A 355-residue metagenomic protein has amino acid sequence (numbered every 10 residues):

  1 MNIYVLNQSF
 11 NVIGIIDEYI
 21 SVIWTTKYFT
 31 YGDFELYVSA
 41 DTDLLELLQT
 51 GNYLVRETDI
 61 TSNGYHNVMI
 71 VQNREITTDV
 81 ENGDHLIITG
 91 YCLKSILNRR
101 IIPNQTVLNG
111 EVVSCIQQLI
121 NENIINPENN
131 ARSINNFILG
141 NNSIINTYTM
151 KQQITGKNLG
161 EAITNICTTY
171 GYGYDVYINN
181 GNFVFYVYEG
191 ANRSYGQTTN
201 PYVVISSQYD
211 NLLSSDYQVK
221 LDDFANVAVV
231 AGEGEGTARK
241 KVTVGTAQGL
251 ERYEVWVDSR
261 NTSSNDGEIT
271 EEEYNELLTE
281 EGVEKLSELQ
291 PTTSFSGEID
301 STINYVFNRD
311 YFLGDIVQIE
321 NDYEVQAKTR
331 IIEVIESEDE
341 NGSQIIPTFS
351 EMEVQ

Functional and structural regions predicted by a protein language model:
M1-Q118, I124: Beta-strand-rich assembly/attachment modules of structural machines
N2, T164, R193-L289, F295 (+2 more regions): Acidic, small/polar-enriched beta strand-loop surface segments
N7-N11, G181, E324: Detector for glycine-centered tight turns/loop "hinges" at secondary-structure junctions
T26-T42, D84-S95, V230, L289-T302 (+2 more regions): Oligomerization/assembly interface segments of phage tail-like spikes and tubes
G32, N67, L86, Y170 (+4 more regions): Residues that flank catalytic or metal-binding motifs in active/ligand-binding sites
R74, Y91-S95, G190, E233-E235 (+2 more regions): Solvent-exposed coil/turn segments that connect beta secondary-structure elements in extracytoplasmic/periplasmic
V80, H85, Y91-L221: Charged- and aromatic-enriched interaction segments used to assemble and dock large macromolecular complexes
L108-V112, I116-I134, L139-N141, V257-Y274 (+3 more regions): Intrinsically disordered, low-complexity terminal/linker regions enriched in Pro/Ser/Gly and acidic residues
